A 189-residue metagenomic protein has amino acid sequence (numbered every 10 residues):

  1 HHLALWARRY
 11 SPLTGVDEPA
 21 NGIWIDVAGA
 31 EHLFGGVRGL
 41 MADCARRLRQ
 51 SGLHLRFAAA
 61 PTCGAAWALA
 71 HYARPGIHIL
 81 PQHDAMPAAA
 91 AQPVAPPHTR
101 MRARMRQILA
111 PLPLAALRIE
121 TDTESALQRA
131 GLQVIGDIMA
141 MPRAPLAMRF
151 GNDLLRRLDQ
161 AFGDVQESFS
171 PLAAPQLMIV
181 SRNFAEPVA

Functional and structural regions predicted by a protein language model:
H1-A189: Gly/Gly-Pro- and Ser/Thr-rich, intrinsically disordered tail segments characteristic of DNA damage-repair and tolerance
